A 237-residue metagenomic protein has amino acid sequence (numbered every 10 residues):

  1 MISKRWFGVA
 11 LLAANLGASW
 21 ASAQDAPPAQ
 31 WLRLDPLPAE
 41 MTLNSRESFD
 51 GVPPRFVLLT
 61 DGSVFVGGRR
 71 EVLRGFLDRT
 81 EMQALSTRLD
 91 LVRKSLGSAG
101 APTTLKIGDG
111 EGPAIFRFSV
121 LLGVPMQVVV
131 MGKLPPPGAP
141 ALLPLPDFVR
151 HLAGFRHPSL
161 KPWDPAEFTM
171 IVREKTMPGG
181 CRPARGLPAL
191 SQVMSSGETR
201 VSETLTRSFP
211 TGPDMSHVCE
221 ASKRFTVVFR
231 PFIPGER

Functional and structural regions predicted by a protein language model:
M1-S3: N-terminal secretory signal peptides that target proteins for export/translocation
G8-A18: Bacterial N-terminal signal peptides
S19-A23: Sec/Tat signal peptide C-region and signal peptidase I cleavage site
Q24-S48, S98-R237: Short, well-ordered, aromatic-rich surface patches in folded extracellular/luminal domains
S48-R69, M194-E198: Short, flexible N-terminal segments of the mature chain
L58, L85, F116-F118: Residue-level detector of buried hydrophobic side-chain packing in well-ordered secondary-structure elements
L59-E71, R150-K161: A short, surface-exposed interaction/processing loop segment used at functional sites
V64-G97: A short-motif feature that recognizes glycine-rich, charge-decorated loops that bind or process nucleotide phosphates
